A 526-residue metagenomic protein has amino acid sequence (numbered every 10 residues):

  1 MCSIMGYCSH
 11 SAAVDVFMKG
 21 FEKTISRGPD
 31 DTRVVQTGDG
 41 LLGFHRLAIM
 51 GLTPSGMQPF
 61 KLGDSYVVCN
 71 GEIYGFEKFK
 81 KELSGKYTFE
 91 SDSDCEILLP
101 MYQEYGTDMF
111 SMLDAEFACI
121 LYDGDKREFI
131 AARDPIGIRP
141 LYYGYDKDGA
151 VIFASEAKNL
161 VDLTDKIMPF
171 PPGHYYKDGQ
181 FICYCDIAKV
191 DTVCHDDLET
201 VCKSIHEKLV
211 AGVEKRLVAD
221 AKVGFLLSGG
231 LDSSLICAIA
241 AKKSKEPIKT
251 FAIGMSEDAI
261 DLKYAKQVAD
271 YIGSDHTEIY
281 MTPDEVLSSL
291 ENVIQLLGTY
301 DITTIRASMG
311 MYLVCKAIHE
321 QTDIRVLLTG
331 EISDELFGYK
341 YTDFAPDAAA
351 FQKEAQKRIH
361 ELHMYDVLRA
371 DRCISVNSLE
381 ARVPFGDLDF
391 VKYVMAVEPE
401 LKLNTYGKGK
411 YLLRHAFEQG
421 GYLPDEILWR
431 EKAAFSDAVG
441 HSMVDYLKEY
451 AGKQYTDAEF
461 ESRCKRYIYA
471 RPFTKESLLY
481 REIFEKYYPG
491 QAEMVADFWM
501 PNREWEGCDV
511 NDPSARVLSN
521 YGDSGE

Functional and structural regions predicted by a protein language model:
M1-V68, E72, M101-D196, K203 (+5 more regions): N-terminal glutamine amidotransferase
C8-A13, G85, E104, D125-I130 (+6 more regions): ATP-dependent adenylate-handling active sites, centered on carboxylate activation for C-N bond formation
F79-S84: Short active-site loop/helix that positions an aromatic residue
K86-D92: Short, flexible active-site-proximal loops enriched in glycine and acidic residues
L98: Acidic-aromatic/histidine active-site loop/patch
K166-P169, P424-E431: A short alpha-helix-loop-beta-strand transition element characteristic of N-terminal alpha/beta dinucleotide-binding
G179-I182, G421-E426: Proline-centered turn/helix-capping motifs that create local helix->coil transitions or kinks
